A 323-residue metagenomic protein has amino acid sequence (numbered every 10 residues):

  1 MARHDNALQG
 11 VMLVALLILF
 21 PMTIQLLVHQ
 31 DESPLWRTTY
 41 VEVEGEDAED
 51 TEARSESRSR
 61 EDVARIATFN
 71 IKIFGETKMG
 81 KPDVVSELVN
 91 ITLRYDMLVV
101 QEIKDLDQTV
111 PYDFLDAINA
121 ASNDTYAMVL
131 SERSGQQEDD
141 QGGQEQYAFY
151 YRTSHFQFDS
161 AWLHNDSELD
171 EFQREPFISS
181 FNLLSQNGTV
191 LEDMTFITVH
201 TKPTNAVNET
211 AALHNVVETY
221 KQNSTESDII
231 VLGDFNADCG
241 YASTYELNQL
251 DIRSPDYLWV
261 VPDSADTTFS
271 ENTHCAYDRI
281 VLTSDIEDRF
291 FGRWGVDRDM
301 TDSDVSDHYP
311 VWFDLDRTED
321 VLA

Functional and structural regions predicted by a protein language model:
A2-M12, F20-A323: Divalent cation-coordinating acidic motifs and surrounding scaffolds that mediate Ca2+/Mg2+/Mn2+/Zn2+-dependent binding
